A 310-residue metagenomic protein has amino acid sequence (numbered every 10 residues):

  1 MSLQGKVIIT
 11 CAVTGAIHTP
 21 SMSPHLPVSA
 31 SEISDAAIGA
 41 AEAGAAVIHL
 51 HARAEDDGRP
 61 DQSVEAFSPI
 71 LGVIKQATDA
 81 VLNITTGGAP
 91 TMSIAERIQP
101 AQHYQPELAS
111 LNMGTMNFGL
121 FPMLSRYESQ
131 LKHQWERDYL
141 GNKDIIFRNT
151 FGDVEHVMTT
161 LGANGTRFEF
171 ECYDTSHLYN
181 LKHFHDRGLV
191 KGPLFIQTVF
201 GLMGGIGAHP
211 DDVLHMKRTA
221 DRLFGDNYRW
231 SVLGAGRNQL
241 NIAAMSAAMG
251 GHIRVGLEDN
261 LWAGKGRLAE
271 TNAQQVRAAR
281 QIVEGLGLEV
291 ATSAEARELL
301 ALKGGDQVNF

Functional and structural regions predicted by a protein language model:
M1-H25, E128-Q134, L140: N-terminal small/glycine-rich loop or linker at the start of catalytic domains across soluble metabolic enzymes
C11, R59-I84, V157, L161-A163 (+2 more regions): Alpha-helix-loop-beta-strand connector modules within alpha/beta enzyme cores
G15-E32, T86-I94, K143-R148, E169 (+3 more regions): Active-site mouth loops of central-metabolism enzymes
S21, A46-S68, V199-G204, L261-K265: Glycine-rich, proline-tolerant flexible connector loops at the mouths of alpha/beta enzymes
E32, V64-R148: Active-site beta->alpha loop and helix N-cap motifs at the rims of alpha/beta catalytic domains
I33, A40, H51, A109 (+3 more regions): Conserved, mostly hydrophobic/aromatic
S110-E258: Catalytic alpha/beta core domains of metabolic enzymes, predominantly
M123-W135, G264-L288: C-terminal helical cap(s) of enzyme catalytic domains, especially alpha/beta-barrels
